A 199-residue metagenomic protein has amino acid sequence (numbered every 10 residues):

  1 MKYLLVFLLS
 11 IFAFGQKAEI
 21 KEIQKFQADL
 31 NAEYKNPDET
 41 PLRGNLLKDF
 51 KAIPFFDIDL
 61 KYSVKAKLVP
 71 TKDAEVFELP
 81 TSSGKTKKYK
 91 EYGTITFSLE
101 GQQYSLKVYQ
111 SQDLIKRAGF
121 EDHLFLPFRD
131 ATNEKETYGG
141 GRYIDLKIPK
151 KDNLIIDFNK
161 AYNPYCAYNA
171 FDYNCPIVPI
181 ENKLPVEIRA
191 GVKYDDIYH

Functional and structural regions predicted by a protein language model:
M1-K21: Bacterial Sec-dependent N-terminal signal peptides
K17-E75: Start-of-domain marker
I20, Y162-H199: Extended, aromatic/histidine-rich regions of cofactor-dependent oxidoreductases associated with respiratory
N45-F50, F55, K72-E91, K107-V108 (+4 more regions): Extracellular/lumen-exposed scaffold segments
Y62, A74-T81, P149, Y198: Terminal leader/tail segments of proteins
L68, Q110-Q112, D130-T132, F158-Y162 (+1 more regions): A mature extracytoplasmic/lumenal domain signature
E78-G139: Mid-length scaffold segments of soluble, non-membrane domains
F125-N163: Acidic, glycine-rich flexible loop segments
